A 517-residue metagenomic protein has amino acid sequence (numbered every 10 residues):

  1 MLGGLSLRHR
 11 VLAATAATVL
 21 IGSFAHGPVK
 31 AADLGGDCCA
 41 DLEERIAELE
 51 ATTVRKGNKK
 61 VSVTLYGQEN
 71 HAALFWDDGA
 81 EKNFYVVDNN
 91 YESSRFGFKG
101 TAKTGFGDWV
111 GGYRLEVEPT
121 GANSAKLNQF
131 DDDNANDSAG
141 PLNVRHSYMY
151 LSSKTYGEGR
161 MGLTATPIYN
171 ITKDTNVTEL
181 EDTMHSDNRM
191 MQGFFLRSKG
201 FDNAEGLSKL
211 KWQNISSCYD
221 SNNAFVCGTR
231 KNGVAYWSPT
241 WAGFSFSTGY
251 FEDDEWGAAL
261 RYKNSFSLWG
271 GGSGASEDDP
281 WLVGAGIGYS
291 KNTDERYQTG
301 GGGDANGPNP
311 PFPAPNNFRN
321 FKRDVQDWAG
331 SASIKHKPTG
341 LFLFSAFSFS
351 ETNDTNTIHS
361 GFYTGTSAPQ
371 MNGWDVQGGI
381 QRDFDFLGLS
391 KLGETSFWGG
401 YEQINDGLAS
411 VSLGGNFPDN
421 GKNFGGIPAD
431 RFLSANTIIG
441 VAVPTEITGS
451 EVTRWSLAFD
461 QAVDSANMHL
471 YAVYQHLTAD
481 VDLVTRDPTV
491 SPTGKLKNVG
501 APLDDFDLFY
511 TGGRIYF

Functional and structural regions predicted by a protein language model:
L2-G4, R8-R10, T18-G27, A31-Y169 (+4 more regions): Beta-barrel outer-membrane channel/assembly domains of diderm bacteria
V29-L65, P167-F225, G271-D278, L387-L392 (+1 more regions): Outer-membrane beta-barrel biogenesis signature
N58-K60, V86-S93, A139-V144, C227-T229 (+8 more regions): Transmembrane beta-barrel outer-membrane domains
T64-Y66, V110-R114, E158-R160, S245-S247 (+8 more regions): Residue-level detector of the transmembrane beta-barrel scaffold of outer-membrane proteins
H71-D77, V117-G121, A165-P167, Y250-D254 (+10 more regions): Transmembrane beta-strands of outer-membrane beta-barrel pores
G79, A125-L127, I171-L180, Y297-T299 (+3 more regions): Outer-membrane beta-barrel and related beta-rich outer-membrane complex signature in Gram-negative bacteria
F84, K126-G140, R160-S247, E252-E255 (+2 more regions): Surface-exposed coil loops of outer-membrane beta-barrel proteins
A259-A462: Detector for outer-membrane/organellar transmembrane beta-barrel domains, recognizing the amphipathic beta-strand
